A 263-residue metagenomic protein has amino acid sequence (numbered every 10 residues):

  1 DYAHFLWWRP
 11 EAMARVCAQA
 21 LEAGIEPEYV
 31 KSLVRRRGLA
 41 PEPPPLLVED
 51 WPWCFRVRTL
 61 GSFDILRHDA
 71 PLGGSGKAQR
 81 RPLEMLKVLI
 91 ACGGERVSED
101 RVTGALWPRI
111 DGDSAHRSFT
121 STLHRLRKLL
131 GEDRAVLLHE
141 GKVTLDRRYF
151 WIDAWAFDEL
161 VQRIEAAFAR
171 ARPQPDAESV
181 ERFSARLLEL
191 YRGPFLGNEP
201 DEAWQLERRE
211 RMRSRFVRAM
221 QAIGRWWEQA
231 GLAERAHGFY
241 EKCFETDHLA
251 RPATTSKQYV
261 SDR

Functional and structural regions predicted by a protein language model:
D1-P45: Extended acidic/polar alpha-helical scaffold segments
C17, Q258-Y259: Amphipathic alpha-helical segments within well-ordered protein domains
K31, R35-S256, D262-R263: Intrinsically disordered, low-complexity protein-interaction/activation regions
